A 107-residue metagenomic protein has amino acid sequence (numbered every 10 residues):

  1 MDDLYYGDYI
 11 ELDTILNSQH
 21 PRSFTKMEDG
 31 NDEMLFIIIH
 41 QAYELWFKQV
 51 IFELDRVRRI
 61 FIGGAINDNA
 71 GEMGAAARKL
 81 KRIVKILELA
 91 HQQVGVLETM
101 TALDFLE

Functional and structural regions predicted by a protein language model:
M1-E107: Surface-exposed peri-terminal alpha-helical interaction modules
